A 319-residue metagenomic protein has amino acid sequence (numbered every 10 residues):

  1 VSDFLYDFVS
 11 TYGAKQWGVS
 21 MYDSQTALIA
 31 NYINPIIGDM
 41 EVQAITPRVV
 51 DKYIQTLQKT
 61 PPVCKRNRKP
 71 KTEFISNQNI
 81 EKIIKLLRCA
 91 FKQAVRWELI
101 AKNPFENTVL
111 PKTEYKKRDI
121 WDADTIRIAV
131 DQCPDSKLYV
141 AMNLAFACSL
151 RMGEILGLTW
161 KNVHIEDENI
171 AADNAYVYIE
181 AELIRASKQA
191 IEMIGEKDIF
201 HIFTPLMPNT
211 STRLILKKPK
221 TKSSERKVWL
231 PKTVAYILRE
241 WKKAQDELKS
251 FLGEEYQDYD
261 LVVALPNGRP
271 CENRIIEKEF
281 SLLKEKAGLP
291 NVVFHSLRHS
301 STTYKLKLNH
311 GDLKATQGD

Functional and structural regions predicted by a protein language model:
L5, I33, V50, L87-A90 (+7 more regions): Conserved hydrophobic/aromatic pocket- or pore-lining residues that grip, position, or stack substrates in active sites
Y6-W97, Y115, P270-I275, P290-S296: N-terminal core-binding DNA-recognition domain of tyrosine site-specific recombinases/integrases
V63-R66, P70-N77, E81-I83, R96 (+5 more regions): Basic, Lys/Arg- and aromatic-enriched nucleic-acid-binding interface segment
R96, N143, A147, E154 (+3 more regions): C-terminal catalytic core of tyrosine-transesterase DNA break-rejoin enzymes
N107, I170, N174-E182, V293 (+2 more regions): Short functional hotspots where side chains directly engage DNA or cofactors
L110, D124-T125, L158-E247: Conserved tyrosine-mediated DNA breakage-rejoining catalytic core shared by Y-recombinases
K117, Q132, L216-E225, A264-E272 (+2 more regions): Short, contiguous acidic/charged loop-to-helix segments that flank catalytic cores in large enzymes
N162-A171, E272, P290-N291, H310-D319: Short, polar N-cap/turn motifs at the start of nucleic acid-interacting alpha helices
